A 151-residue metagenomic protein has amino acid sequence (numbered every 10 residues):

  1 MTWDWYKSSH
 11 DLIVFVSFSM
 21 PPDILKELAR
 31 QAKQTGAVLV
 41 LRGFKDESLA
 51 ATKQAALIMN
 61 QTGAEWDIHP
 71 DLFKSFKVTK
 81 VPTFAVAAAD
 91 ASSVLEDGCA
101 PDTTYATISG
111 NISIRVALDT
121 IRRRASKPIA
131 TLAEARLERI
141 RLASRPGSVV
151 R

Functional and structural regions predicted by a protein language model:
M1-I13, F18-M59, S92-R151: Non-globular targeting/processing and membrane-anchoring segments
A56-V81: Thioredoxin-like thiol-disulfide oxidoreductase module
K74-F76, F84-V86, V116: Residues in flexible loops and secondary-structure boundaries
P82-E96: A short, hydrophobic beta-strand/beta-hairpin element that forms part of a small beta-sheet core
